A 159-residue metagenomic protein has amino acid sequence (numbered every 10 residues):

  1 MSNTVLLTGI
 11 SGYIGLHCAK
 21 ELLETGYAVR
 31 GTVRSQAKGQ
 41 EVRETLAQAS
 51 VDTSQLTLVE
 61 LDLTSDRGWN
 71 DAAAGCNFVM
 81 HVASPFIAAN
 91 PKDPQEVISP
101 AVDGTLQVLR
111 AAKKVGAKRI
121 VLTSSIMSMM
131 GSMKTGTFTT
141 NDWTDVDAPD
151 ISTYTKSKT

Functional and structural regions predicted by a protein language model:
S2-T32: N-terminal Rossmann NAD(P)H-binding glycine-rich loop of SDR-like oxidoreductase domains
K20, E24, E44, R110-K113: Short, well-ordered alpha-helices that flank and scaffold nucleotide-derived cofactor binding pockets
A28-R30, T57, V121: A structural signal for isolated positions on well-ordered beta-strands in alpha/beta enzyme cores
Q36-R43, A47-D103: NAD(P)H-binding glycine-rich loop region in Rossmannoid oxidoreductase-like domains and their noncatalytic homologs
H81, P85, P91-S152: Conserved Rossmann-fold NAD(P)-dependent oxidoreductase catalytic core, especially the SDR/UDP-sugar
S157: Active-site helix of classical SDR
